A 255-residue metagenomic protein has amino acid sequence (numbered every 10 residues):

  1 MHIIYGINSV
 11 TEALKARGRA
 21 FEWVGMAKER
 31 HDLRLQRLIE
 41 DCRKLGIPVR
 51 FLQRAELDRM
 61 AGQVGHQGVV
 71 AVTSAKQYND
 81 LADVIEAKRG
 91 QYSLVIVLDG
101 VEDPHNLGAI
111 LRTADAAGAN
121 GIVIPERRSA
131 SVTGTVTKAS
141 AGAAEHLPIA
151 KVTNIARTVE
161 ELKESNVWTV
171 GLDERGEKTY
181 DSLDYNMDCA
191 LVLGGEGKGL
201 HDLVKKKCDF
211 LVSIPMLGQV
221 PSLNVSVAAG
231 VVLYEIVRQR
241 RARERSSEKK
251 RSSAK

Functional and structural regions predicted by a protein language model:
M1-E86, S247-K255: N-terminal positively charged helical leader segments and presequences
E12, R19, M26, R89-K178: RNA substrate-binding interface of SAM-dependent RNA methyltransferases
R43, V159-K163, V237: Surface-exposed amphipathic alpha-helices with a cationic face
R50, G121-P125, S213: Short hydrophobic alpha-helical runs that function as membrane-insertion/retention elements
M60-S74, S140-A143, V152, N186-G194: Short basic, glycine-rich beta-strand/loop surfaces that mediate nucleic-acid
T137-A143, D202-K255: Structured adenosyl-cofactor binding patch, chiefly the S-adenosyl-L-methionine
V170-N224: Active-site/ligand-binding-proximal alpha/beta "capping" segment
